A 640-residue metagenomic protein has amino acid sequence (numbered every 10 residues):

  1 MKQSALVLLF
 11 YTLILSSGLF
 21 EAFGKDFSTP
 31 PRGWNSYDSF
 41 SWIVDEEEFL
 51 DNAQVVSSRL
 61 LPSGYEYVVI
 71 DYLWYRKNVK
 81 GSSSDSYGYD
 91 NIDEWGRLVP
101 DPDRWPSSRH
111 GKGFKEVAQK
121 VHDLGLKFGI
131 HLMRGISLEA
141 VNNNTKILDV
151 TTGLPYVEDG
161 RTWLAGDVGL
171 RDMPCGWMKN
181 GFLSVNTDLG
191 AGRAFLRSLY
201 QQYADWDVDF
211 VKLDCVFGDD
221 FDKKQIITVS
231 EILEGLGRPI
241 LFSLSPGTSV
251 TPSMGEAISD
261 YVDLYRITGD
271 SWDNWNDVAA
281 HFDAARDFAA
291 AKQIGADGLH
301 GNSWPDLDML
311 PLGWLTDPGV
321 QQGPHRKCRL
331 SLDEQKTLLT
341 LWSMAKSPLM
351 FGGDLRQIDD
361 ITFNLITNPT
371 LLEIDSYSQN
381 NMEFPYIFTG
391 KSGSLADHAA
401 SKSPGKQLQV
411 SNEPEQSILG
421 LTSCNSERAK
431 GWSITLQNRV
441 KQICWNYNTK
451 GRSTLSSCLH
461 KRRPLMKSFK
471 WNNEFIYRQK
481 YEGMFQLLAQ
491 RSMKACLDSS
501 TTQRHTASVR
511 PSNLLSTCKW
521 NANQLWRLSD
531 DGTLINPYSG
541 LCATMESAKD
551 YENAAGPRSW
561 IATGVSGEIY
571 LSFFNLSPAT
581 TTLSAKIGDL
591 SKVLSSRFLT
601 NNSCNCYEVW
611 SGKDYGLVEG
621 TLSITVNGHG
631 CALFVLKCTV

Functional and structural regions predicted by a protein language model:
Y11-K127, G135-S137, K327-D333, S343-S394 (+6 more regions): Conserved structural scaffold segments of CAZyme catalytic domains across common CAZy folds
V56-C215, D219: Aromatic-lined carbohydrate-binding/catalytic grooves of carbohydrate-active enzymes
Y72, E116-A118, H122, D220-G295 (+10 more regions): Active-site-proximal helices and loops of the catalytic beta/alpha 8
W163-P174, N186-D188, G235, L241-D354 (+1 more regions): Glycan-recognition surfaces
K336-L338, W342-G352, K391-D397, K402-G405 (+2 more regions): Carbohydrate-binding surface patches
Y386-A555: Lectin-like carbohydrate-binding module/patch detector with strong preference for beta-trefoil
D589-S611: Solvent-exposed beta-hairpin/edge-strand motifs
G616-V640: C-terminal beta-strand-rich structural cap/linker in extracellular carbohydrate-active enzymes
